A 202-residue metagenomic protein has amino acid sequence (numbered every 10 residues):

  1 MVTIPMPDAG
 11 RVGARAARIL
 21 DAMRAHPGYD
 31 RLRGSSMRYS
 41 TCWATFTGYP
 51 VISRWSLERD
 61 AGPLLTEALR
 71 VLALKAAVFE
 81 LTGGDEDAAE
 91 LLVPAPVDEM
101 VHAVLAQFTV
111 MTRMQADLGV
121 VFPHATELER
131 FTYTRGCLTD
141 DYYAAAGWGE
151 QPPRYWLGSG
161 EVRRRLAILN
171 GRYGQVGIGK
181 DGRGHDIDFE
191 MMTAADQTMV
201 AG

Functional and structural regions predicted by a protein language model:
V2-G202: Acidic, Ser/Thr/Pro-rich intrinsically disordered cytosolic tails and loops of eukaryotic transmembrane proteins
